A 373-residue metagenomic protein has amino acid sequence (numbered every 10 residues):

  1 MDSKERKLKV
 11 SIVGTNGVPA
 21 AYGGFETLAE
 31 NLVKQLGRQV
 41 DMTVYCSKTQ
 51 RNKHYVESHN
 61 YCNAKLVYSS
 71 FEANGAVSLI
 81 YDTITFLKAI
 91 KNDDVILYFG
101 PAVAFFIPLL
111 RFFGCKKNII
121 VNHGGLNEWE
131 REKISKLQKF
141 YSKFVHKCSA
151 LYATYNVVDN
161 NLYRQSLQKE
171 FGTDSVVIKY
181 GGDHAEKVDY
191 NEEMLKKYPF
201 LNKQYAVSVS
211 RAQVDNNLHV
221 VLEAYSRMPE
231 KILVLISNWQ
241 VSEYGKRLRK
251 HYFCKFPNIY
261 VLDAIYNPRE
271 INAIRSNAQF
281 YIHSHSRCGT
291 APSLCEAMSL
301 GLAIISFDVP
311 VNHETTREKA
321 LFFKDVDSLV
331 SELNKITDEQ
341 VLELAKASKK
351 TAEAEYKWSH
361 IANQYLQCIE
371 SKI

Functional and structural regions predicted by a protein language model:
S11-V13, P199-N216, L222-M228, L233-L235: Conserved donor-binding/catalytic core segment of Leloir-type glycosyltransferases
Y45-Q50, G182, V209, I232-R247 (+1 more regions): Glycosyltransferase donor-sugar binding loop
V77-I90, D94-K117, V121-E128, G289: An aromatic- and histidine-rich active-site surface loop
L87-I90, L137-N156: Membrane-proximal helix-turn-helix segments that form the acceptor-binding/catalytic region of lipid-linked
A273-G289, L302: Acidic donor-binding loop of glycosyltransferase active sites
L294, S299-S306: Short hydrophobic beta-strand element within catalytic cores of glycosyltransferases and related nucleotide-activated
H313-K335: Change "using UDP/GDP/dTDP sugars" to "using nucleotide sugars
L342-E370: A charged, aromatic-enriched C-terminal amphipathic alpha-helix characteristic of glycosyltransferases across folds
